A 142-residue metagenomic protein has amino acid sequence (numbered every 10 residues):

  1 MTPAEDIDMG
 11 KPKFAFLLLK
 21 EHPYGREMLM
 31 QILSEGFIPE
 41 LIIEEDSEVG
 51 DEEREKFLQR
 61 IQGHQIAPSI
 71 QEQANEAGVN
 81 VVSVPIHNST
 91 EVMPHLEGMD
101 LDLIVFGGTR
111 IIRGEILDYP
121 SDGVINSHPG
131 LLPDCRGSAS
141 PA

Functional and structural regions predicted by a protein language model:
M1-A142: One-carbon transfer enzymes
